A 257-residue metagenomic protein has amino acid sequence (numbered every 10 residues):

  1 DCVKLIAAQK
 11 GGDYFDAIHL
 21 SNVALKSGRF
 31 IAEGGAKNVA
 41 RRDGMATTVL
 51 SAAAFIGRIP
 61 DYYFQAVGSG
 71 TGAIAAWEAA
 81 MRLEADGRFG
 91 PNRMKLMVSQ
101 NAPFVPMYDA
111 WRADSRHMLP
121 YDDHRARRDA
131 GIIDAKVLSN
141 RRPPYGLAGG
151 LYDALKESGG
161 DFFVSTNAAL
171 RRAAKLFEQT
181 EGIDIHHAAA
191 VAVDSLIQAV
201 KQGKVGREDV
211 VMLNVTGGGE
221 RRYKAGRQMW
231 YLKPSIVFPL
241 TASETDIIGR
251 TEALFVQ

Functional and structural regions predicted by a protein language model:
C2-A8, G12-G35, A40, R82-D184 (+1 more regions): Active-site/ligand-binding loops adjacent to catalytic centers
S27, F55-I59, K204-R207: Glycine-rich phosphate-binding loop signature in dinucleotide/nucleotide-binding domains
V39-E78, A85-D86: Glycine-rich ThDP/TPP pyrophosphate-binding loop and its adjacent helix/strand module within ThDP-dependent enzymes
T48-A53, G72-A80, M107, L151 (+2 more regions): Buried hydrophobic packing segments
L50-A52, F64, L96, L155 (+3 more regions): Buried hydrophobic positions in well-ordered alpha/beta secondary-structure cores of metabolic enzymes
D61, M94, E208-V210: Nucleotide donor/acceptor-binding cores
V67-G70, E181-A189: Short glycine/threonine-rich catalytic loop with a Thr-x-Gly-x-Asp
V193-V256: Catalytic phosphate/nucleotide-handling subdomain of diverse soluble enzymes
